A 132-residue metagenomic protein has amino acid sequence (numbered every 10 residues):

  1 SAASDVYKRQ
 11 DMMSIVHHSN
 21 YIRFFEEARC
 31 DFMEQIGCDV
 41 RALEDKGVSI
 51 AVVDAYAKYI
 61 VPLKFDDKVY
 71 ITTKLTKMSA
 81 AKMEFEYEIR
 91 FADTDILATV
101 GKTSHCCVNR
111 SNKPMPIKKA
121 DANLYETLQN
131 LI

Functional and structural regions predicted by a protein language model:
S1-V6: Short, small-residue-biased leader/transition segments that mark boundaries at the very start of proteins
F32-E34, C106-I132: C-terminal output/interaction extensions
F32-M78, K82-M83: Hydrophobic beta-strand-centered segment that forms part of the acyl-chain substrate-binding groove
Y87-I89, H105: Generic short beta-strand
D93-D95, S111: Solvent-exposed strand-loop boundary residues in beta-sheet-rich modules
T99-G101, P116: A structural microfeature
